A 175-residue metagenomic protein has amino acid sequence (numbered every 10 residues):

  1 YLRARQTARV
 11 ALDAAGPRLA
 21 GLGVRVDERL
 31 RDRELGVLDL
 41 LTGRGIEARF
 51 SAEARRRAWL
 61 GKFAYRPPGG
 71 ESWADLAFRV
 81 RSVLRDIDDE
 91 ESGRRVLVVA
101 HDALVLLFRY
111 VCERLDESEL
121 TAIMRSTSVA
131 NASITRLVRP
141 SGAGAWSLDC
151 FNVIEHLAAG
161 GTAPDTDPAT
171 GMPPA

Functional and structural regions predicted by a protein language model:
Y1, E47, W73, A77-V80: Amphipathic, non-transmembrane alpha-helical scaffold segments
Y1-R55, A130: Phosphate-coordination/substrate-recognition cap region in phosphate-metabolizing enzymes
L2, D102-A103: Alpha-helix/helix-capping structural signal
V10, L107-V111: Active-site signature of alpha/beta-hydrolase-fold catalytic machinery across serine- and Asp/Cys-nucleophile hydrolases
R33-G45, R94, Y110-A175: Acidic, low-complexity terminal tails and accessory targeting/binding regions of phosphate-metabolizing enzymes
A54-A74, A175: Short glycine/proline- and acidic residue-enriched helix-loop micro-motifs that form flexible lids or anion-recognition
I87-R94: Glycine-rich phosphate-binding loop signature in dinucleotide/nucleotide-binding domains
R94-A100: Generic beta-sheet signal
